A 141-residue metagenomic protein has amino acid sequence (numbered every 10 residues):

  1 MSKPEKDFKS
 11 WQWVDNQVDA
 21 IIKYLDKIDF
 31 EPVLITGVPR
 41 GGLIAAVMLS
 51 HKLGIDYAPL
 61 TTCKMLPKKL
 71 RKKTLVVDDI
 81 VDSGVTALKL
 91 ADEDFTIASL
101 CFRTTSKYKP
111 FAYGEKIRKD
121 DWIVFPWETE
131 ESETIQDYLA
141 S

Functional and structural regions predicted by a protein language model:
M1-S141: PRPP-associated nucleotide enzymes
